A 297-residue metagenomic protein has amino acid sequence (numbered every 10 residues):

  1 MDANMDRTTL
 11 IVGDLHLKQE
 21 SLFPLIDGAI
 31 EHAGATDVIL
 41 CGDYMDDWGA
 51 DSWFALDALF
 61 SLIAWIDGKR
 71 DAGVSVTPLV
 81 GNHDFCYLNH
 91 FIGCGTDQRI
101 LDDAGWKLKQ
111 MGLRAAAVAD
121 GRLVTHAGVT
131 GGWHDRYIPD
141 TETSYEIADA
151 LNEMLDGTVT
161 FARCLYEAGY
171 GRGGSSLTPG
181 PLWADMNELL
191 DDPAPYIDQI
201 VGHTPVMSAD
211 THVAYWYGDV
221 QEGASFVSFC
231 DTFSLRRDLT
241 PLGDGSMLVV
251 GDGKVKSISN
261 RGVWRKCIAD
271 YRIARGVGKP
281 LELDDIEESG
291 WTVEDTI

Functional and structural regions predicted by a protein language model:
A3-L10, A117-V124, A224-S225: Beta-strand-turn-beta hairpins that frame and shape the catalytic cleft of phosphate-ester-processing enzymes
T8, V12, L17-K109: Core catalytic region of metal-dependent phosphoesterases/phosphodiesterases, especially metallo-beta-lactamase-like
I11-V12, G121-G131, Q199-V201, S228-C230: Short hydrophobic-aromatic micro-motifs
H16-E20, D46-G49, H83-N89, T130-G132 (+4 more regions): Active-site environment of divalent metal-dependent phosphoester hydrolases
I39-L40, S75-V80, A117-A119, L123-H126 (+1 more regions): A structural signal for short, well-ordered beta-strand segments and their strand-loop junctions that often border
R114, A119-P193: Active-site-proximal loop/helix segment associated with metal-binding centers of metalloenzymes
P195-I197: Short, proline-enriched alpha-helix->beta-strand connector loops that line the catalytic pocket of alpha/beta-hydrolase
T211-T296: Binuclear metal-dependent phosphoesterase catalytic core
